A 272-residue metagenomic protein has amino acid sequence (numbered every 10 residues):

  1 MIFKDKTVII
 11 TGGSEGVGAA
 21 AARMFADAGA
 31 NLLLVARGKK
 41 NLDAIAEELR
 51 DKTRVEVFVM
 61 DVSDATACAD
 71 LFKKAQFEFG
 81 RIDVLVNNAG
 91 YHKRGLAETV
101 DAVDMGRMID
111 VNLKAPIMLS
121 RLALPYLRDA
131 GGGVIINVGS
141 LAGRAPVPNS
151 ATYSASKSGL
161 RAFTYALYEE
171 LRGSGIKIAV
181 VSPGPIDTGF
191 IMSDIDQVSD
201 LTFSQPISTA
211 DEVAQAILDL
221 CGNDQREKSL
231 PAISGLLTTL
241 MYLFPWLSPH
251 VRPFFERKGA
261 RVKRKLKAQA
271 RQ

Functional and structural regions predicted by a protein language model:
T7, S14-G16: Conserved glycine-rich cofactor-binding loop
A28-I45: Conserved glycine-rich Rossmann-like NAD(P)H-binding loop of the short-chain dehydrogenase/reductase
K40, F58-D70, A102: The beta1-alpha1 cofactor-binding region of Rossmann-like NAD(H)/NADP(H)-dependent oxidoreductases
L96-A97, D101-I109: Substrate-binding pocket helix/loop in short-chain dehydrogenase/reductase
S120, S156: Active-site helix of classical SDR
S140: Residue(s) in the substrate-gating loop at a strand-loop-helix junction that position the organic substrate next
E170-A232: SDR active-site lid
